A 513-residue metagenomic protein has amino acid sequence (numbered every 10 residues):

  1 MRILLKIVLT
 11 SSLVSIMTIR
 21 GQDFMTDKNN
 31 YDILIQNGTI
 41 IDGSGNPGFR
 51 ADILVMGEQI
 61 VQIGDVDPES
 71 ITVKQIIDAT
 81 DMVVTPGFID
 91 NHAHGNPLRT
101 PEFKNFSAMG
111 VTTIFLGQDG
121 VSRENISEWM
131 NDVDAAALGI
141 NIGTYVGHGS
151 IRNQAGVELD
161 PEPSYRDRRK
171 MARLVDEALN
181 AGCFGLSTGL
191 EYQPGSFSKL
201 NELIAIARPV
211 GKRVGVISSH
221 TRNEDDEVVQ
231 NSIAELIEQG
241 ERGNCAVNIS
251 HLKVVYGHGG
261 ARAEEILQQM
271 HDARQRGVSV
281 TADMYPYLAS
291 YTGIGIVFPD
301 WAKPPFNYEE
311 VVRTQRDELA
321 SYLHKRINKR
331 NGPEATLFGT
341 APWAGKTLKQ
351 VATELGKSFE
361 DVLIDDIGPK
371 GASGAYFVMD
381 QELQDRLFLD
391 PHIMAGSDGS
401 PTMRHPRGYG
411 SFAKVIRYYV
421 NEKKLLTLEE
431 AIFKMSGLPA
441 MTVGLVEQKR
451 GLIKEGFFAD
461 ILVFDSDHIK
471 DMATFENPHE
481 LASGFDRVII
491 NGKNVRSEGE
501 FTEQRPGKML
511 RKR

Functional and structural regions predicted by a protein language model:
M1-D27: Bacterial Sec-dependent N-terminal signal peptides
F24-L34, I40-P86: Histidine-rich, glycine-flanked metal-binding segment
G38, R313-T314, R386-H392, S397-D398 (+2 more regions): C-terminal cap of metal-dependent C-N hydrolases
I40-D52, G374-Q384, L426-I432, M441-H479: Acidic, glycine-enriched loop/beta-strand segments at the rims of small-molecule binding/catalytic pockets
A79-V84, F88, A93-G95, R99-T188 (+2 more regions): Divalent-metal coordination cores built from histidine and acidic residues
Y145-V146, Q154-Y165, M171-Q193, E238-E241 (+2 more regions): Active-site neighborhoods of metal-dependent hydrolases
E177, C183-E235: Divalent metal-binding pocket/active-site signature
E360-D366, L428-S436, I453: Short, well-structured alpha-helical segments that form the helix of a local strand-helix-strand
